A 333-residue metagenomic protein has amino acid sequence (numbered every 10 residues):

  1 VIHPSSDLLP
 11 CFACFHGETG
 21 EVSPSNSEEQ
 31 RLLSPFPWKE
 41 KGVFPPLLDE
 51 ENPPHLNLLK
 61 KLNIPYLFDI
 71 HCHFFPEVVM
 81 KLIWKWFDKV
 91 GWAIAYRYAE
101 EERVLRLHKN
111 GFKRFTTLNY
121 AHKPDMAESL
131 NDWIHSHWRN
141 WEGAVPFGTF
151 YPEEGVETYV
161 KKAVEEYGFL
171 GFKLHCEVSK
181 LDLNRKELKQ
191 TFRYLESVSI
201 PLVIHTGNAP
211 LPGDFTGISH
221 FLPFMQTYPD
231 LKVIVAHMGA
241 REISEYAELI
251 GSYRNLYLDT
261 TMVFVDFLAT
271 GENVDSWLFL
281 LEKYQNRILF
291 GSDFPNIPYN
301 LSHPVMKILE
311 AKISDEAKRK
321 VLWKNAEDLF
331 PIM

Functional and structural regions predicted by a protein language model:
H3-T19, N26-I70, M80-R114, Y284-L289 (+1 more regions): Mid-to-C-terminal alpha-helical segments outside catalytic/metal-binding sites
A13, G42-L48, K113-R114, H122-T216 (+2 more regions): Active-site gating/metal-coordination segments in enzymes
P37, F44-D49, L170-G171, N184-L289: Catalytic pocket-lining loop regions of alpha/beta-barrel enzymes, especially the amidohydrolase/enolase/GH5 lineages
H71, I134, F172, L195 (+5 more regions): Conserved, mostly hydrophobic/aromatic
F74-F75, N208, A240, N296: Short active-site segment of divalent metal-dependent hydrolases/proteases that encodes the spacing between
T117, V145-T149, V233-A236, G291: Short catalytic-loop micro-motif centered on adjacent basic/acidic residues
D125, E154-G155, R241-E242, N296 (+1 more regions): Short alpha-helical
N131, V156-E157, F221, E242-Y246 (+1 more regions): Short, well-ordered alpha-helical microsegments
